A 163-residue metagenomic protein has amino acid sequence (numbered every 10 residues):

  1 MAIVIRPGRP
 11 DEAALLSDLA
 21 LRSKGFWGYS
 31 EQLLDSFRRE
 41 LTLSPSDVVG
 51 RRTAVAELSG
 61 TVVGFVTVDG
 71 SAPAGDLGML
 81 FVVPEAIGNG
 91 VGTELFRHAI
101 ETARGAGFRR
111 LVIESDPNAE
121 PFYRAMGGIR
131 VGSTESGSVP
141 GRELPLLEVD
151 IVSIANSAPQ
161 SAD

Functional and structural regions predicted by a protein language model:
A2-V4: Extreme N-terminal starter segment of soluble prokaryotic enzymes
P7-M79, V83-E85, F96-H98, T102 (+1 more regions): Acetyl-CoA-dependent GNAT
F65, F122-Y123, G128: Conserved hydrophobic/aromatic "anchor" residues that stabilize well-ordered secondary structure elements
P73, N118-A119: A generic "binding-loop/recognition-motif" signal
V83-E85, N89, P117: Active-site acidic-Proline motif in GNAT/NAT acetyltransferases
G90, E94: Short alpha-helical segment within the catalytic ATP-binding CA
L95, A119-F122: Conserved short alpha-helix immediately C-terminal to the canonical SAM/SAH-binding motif I of Rossmann-like
R109, I113-N118, M126, G132 (+1 more regions): C-terminal "cap" of GNAT-fold acetyltransferases
